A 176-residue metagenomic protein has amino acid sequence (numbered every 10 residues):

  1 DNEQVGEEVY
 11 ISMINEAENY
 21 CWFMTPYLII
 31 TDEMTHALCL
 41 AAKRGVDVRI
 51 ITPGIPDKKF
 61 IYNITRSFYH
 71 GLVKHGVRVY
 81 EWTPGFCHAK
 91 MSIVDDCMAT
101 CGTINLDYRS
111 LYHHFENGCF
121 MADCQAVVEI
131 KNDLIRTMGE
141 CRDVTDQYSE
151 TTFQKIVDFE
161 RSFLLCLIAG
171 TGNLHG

Functional and structural regions predicted by a protein language model:
D1-S12: Active-site cores of enzymes that catalyze phosphoryl transfer or operate on phosphate-rich substrates
I11-N19: Secondary-structure "cap/kink" motif recognition
Y20-W22, Y27-G176: PLD/PLD-like phosphodiesterase catalytic module centered on the HKD motif
